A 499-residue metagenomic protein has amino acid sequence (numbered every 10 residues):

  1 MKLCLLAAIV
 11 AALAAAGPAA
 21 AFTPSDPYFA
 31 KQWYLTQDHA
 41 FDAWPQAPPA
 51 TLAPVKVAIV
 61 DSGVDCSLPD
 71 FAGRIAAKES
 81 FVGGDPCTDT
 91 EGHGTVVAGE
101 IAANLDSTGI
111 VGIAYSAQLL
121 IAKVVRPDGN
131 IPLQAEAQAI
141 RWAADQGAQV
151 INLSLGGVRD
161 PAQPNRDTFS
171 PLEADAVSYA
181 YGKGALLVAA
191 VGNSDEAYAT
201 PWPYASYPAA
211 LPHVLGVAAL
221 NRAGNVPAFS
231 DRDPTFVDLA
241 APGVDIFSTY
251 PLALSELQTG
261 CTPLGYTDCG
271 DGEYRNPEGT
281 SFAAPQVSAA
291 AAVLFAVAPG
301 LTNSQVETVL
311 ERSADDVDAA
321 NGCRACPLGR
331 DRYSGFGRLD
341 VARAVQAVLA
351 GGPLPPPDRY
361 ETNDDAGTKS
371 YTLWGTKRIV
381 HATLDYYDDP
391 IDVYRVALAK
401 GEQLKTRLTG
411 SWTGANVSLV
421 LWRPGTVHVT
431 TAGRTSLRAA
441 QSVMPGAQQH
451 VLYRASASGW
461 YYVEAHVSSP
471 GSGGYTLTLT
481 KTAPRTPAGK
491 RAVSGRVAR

Functional and structural regions predicted by a protein language model:
C4-A15: Bacterial N-terminal signal peptides
A19-K56, V64, P69-D70, T267-G270 (+2 more regions): Protease zymogen maturation seam
F22, D42-E79, G84-A135, Q146-Q149 (+6 more regions): Subtilisin-like serine protease catalytic core
K31-Q32, H39, Q146-L155, A162-Q163 (+7 more regions): C-terminal subdomain of the subtilisin-like protease fold in secreted/lumenal serine endopeptidases
Q32, Q37-H39, K56, S62-T88 (+7 more regions): Peri-catalytic substrate-binding/gating loops that frame the active-site cleft of hydrolases
P45-A47, S67, A122-H213, A223-N225 (+3 more regions): Substrate-binding/access-modulating region of protease and related hydrolase catalytic domains
A98-I101, L120-R126, R141, Q149-V150 (+4 more regions): Hydrolase catalytic cores
F169, S334, R378-A492: Acidic, Ser/Thr/Pro-rich low-complexity intrinsically disordered segments
